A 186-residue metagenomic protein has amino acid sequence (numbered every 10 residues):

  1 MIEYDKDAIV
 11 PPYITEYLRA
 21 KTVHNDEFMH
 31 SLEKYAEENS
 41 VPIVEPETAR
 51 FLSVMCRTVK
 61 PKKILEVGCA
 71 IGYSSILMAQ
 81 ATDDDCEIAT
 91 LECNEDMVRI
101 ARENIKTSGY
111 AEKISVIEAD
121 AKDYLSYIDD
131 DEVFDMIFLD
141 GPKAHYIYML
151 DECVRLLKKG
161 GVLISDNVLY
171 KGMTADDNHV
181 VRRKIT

Functional and structural regions predicted by a protein language model:
M1-M136, K143-I164, V168-T186: A short alpha-helical cap/connector motif
